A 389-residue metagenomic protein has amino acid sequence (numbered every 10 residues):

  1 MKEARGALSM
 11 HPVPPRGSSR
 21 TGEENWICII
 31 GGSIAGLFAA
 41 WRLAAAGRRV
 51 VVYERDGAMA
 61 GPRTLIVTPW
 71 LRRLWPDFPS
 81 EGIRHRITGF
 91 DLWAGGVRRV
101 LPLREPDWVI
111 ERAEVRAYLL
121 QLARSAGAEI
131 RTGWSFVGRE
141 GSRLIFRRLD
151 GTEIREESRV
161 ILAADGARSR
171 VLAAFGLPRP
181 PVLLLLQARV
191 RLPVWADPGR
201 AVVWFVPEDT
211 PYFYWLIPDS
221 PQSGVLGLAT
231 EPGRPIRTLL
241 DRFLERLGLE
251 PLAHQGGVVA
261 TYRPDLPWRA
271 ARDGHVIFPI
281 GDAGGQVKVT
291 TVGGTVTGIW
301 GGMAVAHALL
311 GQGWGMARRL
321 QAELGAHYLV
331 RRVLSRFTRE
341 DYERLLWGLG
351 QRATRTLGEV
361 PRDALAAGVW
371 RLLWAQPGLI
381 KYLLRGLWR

Functional and structural regions predicted by a protein language model:
S19-A35: Beta1/beta-strand and adjacent pyrophosphate-binding region of the FAD-binding site in flavoprotein oxidoreductases
G22, L74-D77, E81, H85-A174 (+1 more regions): Conserved N-terminal helical subregion
C28, G32, W41-R63: Glycine-rich FAD pyrophosphate-binding loop
A35, A58, R168: Conserved Rossmann-like nucleotide-cofactor binding loop
D56-F78: Conserved N-terminal glycine-rich FAD pyrophosphate-binding loop of Rossmann-like flavoproteins
R168-D241: Conserved FAD-binding catalytic core of PHBH/FMO-like flavoproteins
P232-L309, W314-M316: FAD/FMN-dependent oxidoreductases across multiple families
H307-R389: C-terminal helical "tail/cap" subdomain of flavin- and related membrane-associated enzymes
